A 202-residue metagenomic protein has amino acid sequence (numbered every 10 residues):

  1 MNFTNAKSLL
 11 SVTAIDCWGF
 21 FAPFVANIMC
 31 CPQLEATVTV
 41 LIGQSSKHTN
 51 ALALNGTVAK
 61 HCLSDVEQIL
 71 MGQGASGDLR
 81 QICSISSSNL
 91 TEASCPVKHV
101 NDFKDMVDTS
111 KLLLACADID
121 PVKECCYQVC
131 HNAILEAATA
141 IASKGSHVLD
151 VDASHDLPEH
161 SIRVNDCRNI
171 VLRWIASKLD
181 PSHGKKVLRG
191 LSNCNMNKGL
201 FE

Functional and structural regions predicted by a protein language model:
M1-E202: Extracellular/luminal segments of secreted precursors and ectodomains of membrane proteins
